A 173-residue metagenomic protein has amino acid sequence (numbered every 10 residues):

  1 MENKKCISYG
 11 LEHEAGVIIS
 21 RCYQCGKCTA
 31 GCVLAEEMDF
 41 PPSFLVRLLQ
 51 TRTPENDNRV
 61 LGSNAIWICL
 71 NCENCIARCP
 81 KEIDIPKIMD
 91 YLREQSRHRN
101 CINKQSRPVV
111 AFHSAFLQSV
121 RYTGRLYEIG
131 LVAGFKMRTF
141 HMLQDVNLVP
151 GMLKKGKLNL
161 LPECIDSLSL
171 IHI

Functional and structural regions predicted by a protein language model:
M1-E14, E37-I68, E82-P150: Ferredoxin-type iron-sulfur electron-transfer modules in oxidoreductases and energy-metabolism complexes
I18-A35, S63-I83: Cysteine-centered iron-sulfur cluster-binding motifs in ferredoxin-type domains/subunits of redox enzymes
V149-L160: Membrane-interface aromatic/basic loop that binds lipid-linked glycans or pyrophosphate carriers, typified by
I171-I173: Conserved small/polar residues in nucleotide/adenosyl-binding loops
